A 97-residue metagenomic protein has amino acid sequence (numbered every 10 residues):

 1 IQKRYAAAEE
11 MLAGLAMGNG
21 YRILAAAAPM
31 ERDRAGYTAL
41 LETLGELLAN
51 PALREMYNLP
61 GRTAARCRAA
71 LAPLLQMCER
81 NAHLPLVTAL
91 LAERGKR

Functional and structural regions predicted by a protein language model:
I1-R97: Charged, glycine-rich active-site and insertion segments that engage polyanionic ligands
